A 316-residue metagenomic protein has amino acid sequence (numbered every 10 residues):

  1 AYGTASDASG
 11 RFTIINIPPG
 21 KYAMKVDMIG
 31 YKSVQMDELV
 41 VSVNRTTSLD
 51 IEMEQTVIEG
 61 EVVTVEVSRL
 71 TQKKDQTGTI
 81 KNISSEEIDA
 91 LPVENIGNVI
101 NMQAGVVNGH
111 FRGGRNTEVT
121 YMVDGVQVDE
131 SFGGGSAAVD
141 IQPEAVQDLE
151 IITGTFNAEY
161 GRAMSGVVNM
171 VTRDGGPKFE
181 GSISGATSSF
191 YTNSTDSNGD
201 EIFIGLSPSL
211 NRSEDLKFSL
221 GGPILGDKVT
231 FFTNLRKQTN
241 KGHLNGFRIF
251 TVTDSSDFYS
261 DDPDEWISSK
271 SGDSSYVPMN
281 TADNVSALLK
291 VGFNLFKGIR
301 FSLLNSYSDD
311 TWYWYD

Functional and structural regions predicted by a protein language model:
A1-V62, E66, T71: Periplasm-facing N-terminal accessory domains of Gram-negative outer-membrane beta-barrel systems
S9, T46, N95, S136 (+4 more regions): Transmembrane beta-barrel architecture of outer-membrane proteins
K21, E144, G176-K178, I224-K228 (+1 more regions): Strand-connecting loop/turn motifs
L70-Q72, N116, V126-V128, S188-F190 (+4 more regions): Structural signature of outer-membrane beta-barrel domains
K74-N95, V106-E144, T153-S184: Flexible, glycine/serine/threonine-rich loop segments and coil->beta-strand junctions that form periplasmic-facing
M122, D148, E180-S182, T230-F232 (+1 more regions): Residue-level detector of the transmembrane beta-barrel scaffold of outer-membrane proteins
D148-T155, V167, G176-G222, L235 (+1 more regions): Short strand-turn segments of transmembrane beta-barrel domains in outer membranes, especially the first one or two
P208-T311: Transmembrane beta-barrel wall of Gram-negative outer-membrane proteins
